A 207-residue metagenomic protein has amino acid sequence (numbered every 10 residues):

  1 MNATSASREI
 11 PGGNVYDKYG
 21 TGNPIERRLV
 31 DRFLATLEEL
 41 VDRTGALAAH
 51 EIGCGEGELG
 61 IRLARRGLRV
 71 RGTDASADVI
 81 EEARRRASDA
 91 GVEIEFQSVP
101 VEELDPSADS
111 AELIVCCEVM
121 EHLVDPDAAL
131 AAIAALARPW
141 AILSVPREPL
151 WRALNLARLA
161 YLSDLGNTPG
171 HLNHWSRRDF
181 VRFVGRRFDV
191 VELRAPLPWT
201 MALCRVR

Functional and structural regions predicted by a protein language model:
M1-D109, L113, C117, D127-L130 (+3 more regions): Conserved N-terminal segment of class I S-adenosyl-L-methionine
R66, L136-A137: Short, structured coil segments at secondary-structure junctions
C117-M120, S144: Residues lining the SAM
L123-V124, A137-R138: Helix-to-beta-strand junctions that scaffold the AdoMet/dcAdoMet cofactor pocket in Class I SAM-dependent enzymes
I133: Class I S-adenosylmethionine-dependent transferase superfamily signal
R138-P146: Conserved beta-strand signature within the Rossmann-like core of class I S-adenosyl-L-methionine
R147-W151: Short "lid" loop at the C-terminus of a central beta-strand within the Rossmann-like core of SAM-dependent
R152-A157: Short aromatic-enriched loop/helix-cap "lid" or pocket-rim segments at secondary-structure transitions that line
